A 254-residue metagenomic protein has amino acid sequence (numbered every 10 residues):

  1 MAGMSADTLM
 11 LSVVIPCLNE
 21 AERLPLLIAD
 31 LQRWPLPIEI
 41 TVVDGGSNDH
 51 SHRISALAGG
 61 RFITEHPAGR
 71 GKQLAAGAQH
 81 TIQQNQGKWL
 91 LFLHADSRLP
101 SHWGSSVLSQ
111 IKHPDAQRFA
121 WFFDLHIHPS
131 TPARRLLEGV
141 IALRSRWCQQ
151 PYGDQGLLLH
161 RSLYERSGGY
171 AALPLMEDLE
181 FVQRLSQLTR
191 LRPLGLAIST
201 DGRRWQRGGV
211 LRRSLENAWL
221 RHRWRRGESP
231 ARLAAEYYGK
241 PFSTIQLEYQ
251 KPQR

Functional and structural regions predicted by a protein language model:
A2-S5, Q183-R254: Hydrophobic helical membrane-anchoring modules
A29-I38: Short, acidic, metal-binding catalytic loop of nucleotide-sugar glycosyltransferases
D44-R53, S97-R98: A conserved acidic beta->alpha catalytic loop
E65-I82: Glycine-rich, basic loop-to-helix element that forms the pyrophosphate-binding segment of sugar-nucleotide handling
L90: Short aromatic/hydrophobic "clamp" motif used to bind/position activated sugar donors
H102-A133: Conserved donor NDP-sugar-binding/catalytic core segment of glycosyltransferases
A120-P132, I141-L159: A recurrent flexible, glycine/aromatic-enriched loop bordering the glycosyltransferase active site that acts as
L175-F181: Acidic donor-binding loop at a coil-to-helix junction in glycosyltransferase catalytic cores that engages
